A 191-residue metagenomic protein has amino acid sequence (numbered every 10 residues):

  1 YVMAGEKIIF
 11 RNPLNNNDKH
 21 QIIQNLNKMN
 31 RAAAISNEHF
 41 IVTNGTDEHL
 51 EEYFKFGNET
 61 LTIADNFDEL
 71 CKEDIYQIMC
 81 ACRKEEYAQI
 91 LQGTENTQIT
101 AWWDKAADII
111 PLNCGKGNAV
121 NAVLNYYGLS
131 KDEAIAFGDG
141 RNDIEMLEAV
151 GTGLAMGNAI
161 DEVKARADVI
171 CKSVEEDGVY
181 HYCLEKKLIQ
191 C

Functional and structural regions predicted by a protein language model:
Y1-H20: Glycine/small-residue-rich loop that forms an oxyanion/phosphate-binding "nest" at active or ligand-binding sites
Y1-V2, A106-I109, E176-Y180: A short acidic, often aromatic-flanked loop/helix-cap motif at beta-alpha or helix-coil junctions that lines enzyme
E6-K7, G45-E48, L112-C114, A167-V169 (+1 more regions): Short secondary-structure transition/capping segments
R11-L14, H49-F54, N118, S173-V174 (+1 more regions): Short, hinge-like loop/turn segments at secondary-structure boundaries
K19-Q21, N25-F137, R141-M146, N158: Conserved acidic, metal-coordinating active-site core of Asp-based, Mg2+-dependent phosphoryl-transfer enzymes
N96, G151-T152: Glycine-enriched alpha-helix->loop->beta-strand junction motifs that scaffold or abut catalytic
A149, G157-C191: Asp-based, Mg2+/Mn2+-dependent phosphohydrolase catalytic module
